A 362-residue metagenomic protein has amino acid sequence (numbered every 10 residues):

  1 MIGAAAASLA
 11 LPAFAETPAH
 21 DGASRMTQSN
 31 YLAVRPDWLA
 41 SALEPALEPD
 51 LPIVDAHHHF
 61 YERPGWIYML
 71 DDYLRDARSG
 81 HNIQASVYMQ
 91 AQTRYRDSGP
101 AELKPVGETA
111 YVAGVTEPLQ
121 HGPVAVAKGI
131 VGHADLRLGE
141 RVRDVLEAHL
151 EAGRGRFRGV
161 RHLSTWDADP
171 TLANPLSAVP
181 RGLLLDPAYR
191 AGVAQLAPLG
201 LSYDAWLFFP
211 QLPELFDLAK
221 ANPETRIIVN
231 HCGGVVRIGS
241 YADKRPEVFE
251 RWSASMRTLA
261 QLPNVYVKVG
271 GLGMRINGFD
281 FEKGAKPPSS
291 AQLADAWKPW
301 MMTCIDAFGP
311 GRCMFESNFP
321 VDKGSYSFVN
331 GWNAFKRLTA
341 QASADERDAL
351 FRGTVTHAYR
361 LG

Functional and structural regions predicted by a protein language model:
G3-L11, P18-P52, Y68-L74, Q84-A85 (+3 more regions): Mid-to-C-terminal alpha-helical segments outside catalytic/metal-binding sites
G22, V179-M314, S343: Catalytic pocket-lining loop regions of alpha/beta-barrel enzymes, especially the amidohydrolase/enolase/GH5 lineages
G22-W38, P100-Q211, D217-A221, G233-G234 (+2 more regions): Active-site gating/metal-coordination segments in enzymes
P52-R63, V229-C232: Histidine-centered catalytic micro-motifs
H57, S86, I130, L196 (+4 more regions): Conserved, mostly hydrophobic/aromatic
H59, Q92, D135-L136, L163 (+3 more regions): Catalytic metal-binding/acid-base residues of hydrolase active sites
G65-A125: Alpha-helical scaffold segments that flank or form the walls of functional sites
V87-Y88, V131, G159-R161, I228 (+2 more regions): Structural recognition of the beta-strand scaffold that forms the well-ordered cores of secreted hydrolase catalytic
